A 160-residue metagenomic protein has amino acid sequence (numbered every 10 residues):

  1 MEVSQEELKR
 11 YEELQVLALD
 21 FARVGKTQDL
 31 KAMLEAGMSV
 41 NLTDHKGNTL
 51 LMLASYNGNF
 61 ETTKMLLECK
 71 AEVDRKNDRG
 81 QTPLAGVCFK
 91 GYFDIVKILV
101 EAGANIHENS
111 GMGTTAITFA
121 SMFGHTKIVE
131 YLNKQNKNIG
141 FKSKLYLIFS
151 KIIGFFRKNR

Functional and structural regions predicted by a protein language model:
M1-D20, S121-R160: Ankyrin-repeat-protein effector appendages
D29, E61-T62, D94-I95, K127-I128: Conserved ankyrin/ankyrin-like repeat signature
